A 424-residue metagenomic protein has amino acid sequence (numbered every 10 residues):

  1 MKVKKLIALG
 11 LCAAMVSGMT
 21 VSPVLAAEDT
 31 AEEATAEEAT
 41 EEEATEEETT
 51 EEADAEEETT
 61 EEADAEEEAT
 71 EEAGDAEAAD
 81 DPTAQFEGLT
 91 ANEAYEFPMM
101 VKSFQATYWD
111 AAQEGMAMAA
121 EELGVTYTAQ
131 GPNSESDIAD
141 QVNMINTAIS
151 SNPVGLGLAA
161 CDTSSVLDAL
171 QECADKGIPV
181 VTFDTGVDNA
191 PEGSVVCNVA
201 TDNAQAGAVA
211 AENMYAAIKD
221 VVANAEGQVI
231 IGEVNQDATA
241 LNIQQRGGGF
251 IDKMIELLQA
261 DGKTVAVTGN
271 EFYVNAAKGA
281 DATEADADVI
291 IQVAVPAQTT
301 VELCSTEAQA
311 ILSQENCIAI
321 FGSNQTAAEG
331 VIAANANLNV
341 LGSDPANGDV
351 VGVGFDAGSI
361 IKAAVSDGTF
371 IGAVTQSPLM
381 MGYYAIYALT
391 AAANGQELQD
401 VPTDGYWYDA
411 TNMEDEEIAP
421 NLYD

Functional and structural regions predicted by a protein language model:
K2-K5, L25-D424: A residue-level marker of the well-folded mature domains of exported/periplasmic proteins
L11-P23: Hydrophobic core
